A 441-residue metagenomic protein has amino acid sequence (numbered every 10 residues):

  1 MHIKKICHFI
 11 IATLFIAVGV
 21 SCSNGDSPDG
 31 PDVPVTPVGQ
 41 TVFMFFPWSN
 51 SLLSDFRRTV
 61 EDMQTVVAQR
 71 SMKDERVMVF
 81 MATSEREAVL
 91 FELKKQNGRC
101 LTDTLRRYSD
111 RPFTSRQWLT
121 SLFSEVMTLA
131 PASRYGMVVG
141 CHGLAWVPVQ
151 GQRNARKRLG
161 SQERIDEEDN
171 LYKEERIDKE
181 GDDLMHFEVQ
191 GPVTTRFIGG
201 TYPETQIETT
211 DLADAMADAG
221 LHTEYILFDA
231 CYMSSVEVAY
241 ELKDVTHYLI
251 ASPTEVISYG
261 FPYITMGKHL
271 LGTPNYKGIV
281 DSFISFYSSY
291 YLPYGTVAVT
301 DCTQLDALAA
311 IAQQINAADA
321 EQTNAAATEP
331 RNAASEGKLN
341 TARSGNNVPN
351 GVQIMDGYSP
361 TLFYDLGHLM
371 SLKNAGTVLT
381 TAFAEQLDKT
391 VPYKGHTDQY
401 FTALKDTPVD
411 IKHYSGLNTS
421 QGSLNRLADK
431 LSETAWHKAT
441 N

Functional and structural regions predicted by a protein language model:
M1-I10, S252: Bacterial N-terminal signal peptides that target proteins for export
H2, F15-G39, Q421: Bacterial Sec-dependent N-terminal signal peptides
D26-R86, Q96, L129, V147 (+2 more regions): Acidic/polar, low-complexity intrinsically disordered N-terminal segments immediately downstream of a Sec signal
G39-T41, M72-M78, A130-G136, G220-Y225 (+1 more regions): Loop/turn elements at helix/coil->beta-strand transitions in domains of secreted/extracellular proteins
W48-S51, T83-E87, R111, C141-V147 (+3 more regions): Solvent-exposed loop/turn segments at secondary-structure junctions within structured extracellular/periplasmic domains
S51, R86-E87, L93-T128: Functional beta-strand-loop-alpha-helix junction segments that form "active/interaction loops" within catalytic
A82-D103, V139-G200: Surface-exposed loop and adjacent secondary-structure segments within mature catalytic domains
E167-N441: Terminal, contiguous helix-loop blocks that mediate binding/assembly
